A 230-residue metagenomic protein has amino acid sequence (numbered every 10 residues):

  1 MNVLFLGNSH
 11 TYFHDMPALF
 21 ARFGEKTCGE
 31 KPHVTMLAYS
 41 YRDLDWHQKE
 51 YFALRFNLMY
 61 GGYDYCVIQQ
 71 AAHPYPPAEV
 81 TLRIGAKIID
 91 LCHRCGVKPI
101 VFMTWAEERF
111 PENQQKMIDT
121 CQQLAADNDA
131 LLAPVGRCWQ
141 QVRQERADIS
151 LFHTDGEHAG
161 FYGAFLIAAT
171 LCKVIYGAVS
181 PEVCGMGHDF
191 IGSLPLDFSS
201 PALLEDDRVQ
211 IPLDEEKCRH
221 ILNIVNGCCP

Functional and structural regions predicted by a protein language model:
M1-N2, H93: Secondary-structure boundary/capping motif
N2-L6, H10-L82: Conserved SGNH/GDSL esterase-like catalytic core that processes O-acyl groups on lipids and polysaccharides
H10-H14, P111, F161, E215: Generic detection of long, well-ordered alpha-helical segments
R55-F165, A169-C184: Alpha-helical cap/lid subdomain in secreted, periplasmic, or secretory-pathway luminal O-acyl-processing enzymes
T170-P230: Conserved catalytic region of serine esterases and O-acyltransferases that act on ester linkages in lipids
